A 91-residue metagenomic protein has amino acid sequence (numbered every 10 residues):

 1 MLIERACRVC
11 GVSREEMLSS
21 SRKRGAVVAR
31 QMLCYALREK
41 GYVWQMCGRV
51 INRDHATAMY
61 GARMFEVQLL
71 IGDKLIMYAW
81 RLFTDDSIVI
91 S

Functional and structural regions predicted by a protein language model:
M1-I3, I90-S91: Accessory terminal regions of nucleic-acid processing enzymes
R5-R30: Short, Lys/Arg-enriched anionic-surface-contact patches
V12, N52-R53: The short coil/loop that forms the "turn" connecting the two helices of the helix-turn-helix
A26-Y42: Short, amphipathic alpha-helical "recognition" segments used to contact nucleic acids or chromatin
R38, G61-R63, L69: DNA major-groove recognition helix of helix-turn-helix
Q45-V50: Short alpha-helical "recognition helix" segments of helix-turn-helix
D54-M59: Helix-turn-helix DNA-binding helix
Q68-S91: Short Lys/Arg-enriched helix C-cap and helix-to-coil transition segments that create basic nucleic-acid-contact patches
